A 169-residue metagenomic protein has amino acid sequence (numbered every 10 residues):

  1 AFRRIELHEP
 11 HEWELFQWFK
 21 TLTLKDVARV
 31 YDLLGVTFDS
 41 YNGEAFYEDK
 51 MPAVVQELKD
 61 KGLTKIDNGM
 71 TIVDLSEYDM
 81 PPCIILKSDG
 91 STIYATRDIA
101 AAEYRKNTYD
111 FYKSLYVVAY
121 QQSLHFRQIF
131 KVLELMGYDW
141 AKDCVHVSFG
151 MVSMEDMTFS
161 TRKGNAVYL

Functional and structural regions predicted by a protein language model:
A1-L169: NTP-dependent nucleotidyl-transfer catalytic core
